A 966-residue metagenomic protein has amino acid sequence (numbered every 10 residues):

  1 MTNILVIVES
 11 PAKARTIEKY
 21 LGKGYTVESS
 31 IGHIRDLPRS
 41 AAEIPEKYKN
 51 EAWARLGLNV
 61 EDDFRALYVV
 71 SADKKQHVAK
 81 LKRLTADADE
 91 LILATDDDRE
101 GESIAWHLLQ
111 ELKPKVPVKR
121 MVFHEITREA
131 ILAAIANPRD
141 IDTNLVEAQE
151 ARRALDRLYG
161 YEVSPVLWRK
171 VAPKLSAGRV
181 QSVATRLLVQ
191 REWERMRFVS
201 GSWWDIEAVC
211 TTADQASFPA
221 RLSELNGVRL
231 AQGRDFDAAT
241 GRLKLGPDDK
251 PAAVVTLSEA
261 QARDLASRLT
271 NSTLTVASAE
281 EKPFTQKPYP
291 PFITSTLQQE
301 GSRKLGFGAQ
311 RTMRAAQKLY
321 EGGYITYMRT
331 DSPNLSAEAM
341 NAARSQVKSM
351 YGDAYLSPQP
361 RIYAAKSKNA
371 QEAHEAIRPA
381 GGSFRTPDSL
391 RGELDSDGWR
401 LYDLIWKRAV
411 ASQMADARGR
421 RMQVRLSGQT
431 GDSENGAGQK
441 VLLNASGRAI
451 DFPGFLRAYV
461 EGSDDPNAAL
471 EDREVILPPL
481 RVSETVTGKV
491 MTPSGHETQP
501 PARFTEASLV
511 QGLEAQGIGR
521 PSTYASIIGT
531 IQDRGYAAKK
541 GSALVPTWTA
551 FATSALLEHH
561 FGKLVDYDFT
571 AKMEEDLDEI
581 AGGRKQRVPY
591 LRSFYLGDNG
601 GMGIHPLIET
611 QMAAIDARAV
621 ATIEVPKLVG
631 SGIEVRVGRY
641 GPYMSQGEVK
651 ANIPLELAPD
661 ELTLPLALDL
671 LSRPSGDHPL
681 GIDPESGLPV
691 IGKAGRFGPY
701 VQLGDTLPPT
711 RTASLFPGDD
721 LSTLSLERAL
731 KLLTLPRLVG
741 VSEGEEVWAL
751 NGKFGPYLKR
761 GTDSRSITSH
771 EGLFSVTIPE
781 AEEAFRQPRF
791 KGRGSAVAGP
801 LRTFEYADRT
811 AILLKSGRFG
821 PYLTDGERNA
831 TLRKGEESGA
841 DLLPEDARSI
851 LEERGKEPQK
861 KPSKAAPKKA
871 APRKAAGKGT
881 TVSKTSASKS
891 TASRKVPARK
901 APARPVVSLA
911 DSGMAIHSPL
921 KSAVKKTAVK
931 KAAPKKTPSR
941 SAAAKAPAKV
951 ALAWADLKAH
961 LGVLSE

Functional and structural regions predicted by a protein language model:
M1-R153, E162, L167, F236 (+3 more regions): Intrinsically disordered, low-complexity regulatory segments
T2-L5, R15-T16, Y25, S164 (+8 more regions): Basic, low-complexity terminal or inter-domain segments flanking catalytic cores
S29, P38, Q190-R191, W203-I206 (+3 more regions): Accessory interaction regions appended to the cores of large information-processing enzymes
K80, A86-D87, I126-C210, E281-T285: C-terminal or mid-to-C-terminal helical accessory/interaction module adjacent to the motor/catalytic core
D96, Q298-E300, K304-T312: A conserved hydrophobic secondary-structure block that centers on an alpha-helix together with its immediately flanking
K170-K174, V189-L257, K304, G454: C-terminal helical "lid" subdomain and adjoining coupling/linker elements of P-loop NTPases
L265, L269-P290, S295, G301 (+1 more regions): Pre-Walker A segment
